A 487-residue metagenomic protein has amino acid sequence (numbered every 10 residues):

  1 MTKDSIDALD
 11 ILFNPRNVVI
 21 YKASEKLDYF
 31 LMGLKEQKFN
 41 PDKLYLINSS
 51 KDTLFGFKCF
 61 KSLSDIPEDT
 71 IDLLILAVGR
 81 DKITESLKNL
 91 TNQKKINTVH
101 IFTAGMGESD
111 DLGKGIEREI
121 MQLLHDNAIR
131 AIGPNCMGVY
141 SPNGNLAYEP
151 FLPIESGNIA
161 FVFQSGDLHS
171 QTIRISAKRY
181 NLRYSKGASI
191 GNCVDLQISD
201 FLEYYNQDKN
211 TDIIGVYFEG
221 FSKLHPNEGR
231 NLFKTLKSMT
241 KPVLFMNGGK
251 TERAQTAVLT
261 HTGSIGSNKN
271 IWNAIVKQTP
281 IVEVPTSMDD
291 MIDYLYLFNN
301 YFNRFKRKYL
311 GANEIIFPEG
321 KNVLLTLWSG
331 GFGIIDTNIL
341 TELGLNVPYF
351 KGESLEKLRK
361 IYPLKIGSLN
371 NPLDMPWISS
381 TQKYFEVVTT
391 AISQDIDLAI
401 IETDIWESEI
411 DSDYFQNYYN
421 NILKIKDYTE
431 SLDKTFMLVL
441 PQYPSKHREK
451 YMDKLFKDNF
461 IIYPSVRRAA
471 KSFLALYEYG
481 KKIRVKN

Functional and structural regions predicted by a protein language model:
M1-N487: Catalytic-core regions of core metabolic enzymes, especially those transforming organic acids/acyl-group intermediates
